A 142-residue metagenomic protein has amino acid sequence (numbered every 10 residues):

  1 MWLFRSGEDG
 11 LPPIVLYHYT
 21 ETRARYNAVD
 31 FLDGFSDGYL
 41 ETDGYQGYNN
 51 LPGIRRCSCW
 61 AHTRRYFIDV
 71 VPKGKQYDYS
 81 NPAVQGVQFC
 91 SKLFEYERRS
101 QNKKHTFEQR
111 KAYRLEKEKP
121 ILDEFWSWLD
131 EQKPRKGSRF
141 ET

Functional and structural regions predicted by a protein language model:
M1-T142: Catalytic center-proximal scaffold of phosphoryl-transfer enzymes
